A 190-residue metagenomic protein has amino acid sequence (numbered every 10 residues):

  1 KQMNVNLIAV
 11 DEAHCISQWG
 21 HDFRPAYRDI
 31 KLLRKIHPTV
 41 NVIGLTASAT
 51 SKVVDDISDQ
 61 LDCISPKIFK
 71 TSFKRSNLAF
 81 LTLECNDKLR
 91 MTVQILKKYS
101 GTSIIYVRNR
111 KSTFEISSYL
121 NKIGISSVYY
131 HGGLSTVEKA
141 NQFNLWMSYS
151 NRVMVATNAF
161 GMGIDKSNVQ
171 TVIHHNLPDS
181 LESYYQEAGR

Functional and structural regions predicted by a protein language model:
K1-R190: Helicase motor core with emphasis on the C-terminal RecA-like subdomain
